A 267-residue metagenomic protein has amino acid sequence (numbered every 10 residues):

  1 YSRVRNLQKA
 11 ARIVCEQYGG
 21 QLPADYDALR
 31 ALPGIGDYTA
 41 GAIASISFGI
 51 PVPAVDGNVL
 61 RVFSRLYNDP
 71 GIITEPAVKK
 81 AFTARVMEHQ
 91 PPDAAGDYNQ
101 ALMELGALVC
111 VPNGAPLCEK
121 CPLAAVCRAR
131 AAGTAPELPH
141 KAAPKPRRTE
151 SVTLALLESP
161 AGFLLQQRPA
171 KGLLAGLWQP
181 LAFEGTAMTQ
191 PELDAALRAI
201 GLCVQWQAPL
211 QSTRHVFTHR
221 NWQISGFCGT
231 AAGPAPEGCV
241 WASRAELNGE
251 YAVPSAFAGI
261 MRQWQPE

Functional and structural regions predicted by a protein language model:
Y1-E119, L123-A132, P136, C203: Catalytic cores of DNA base-excision repair glycosylases
A107-E267: Intrinsically disordered, low-complexity, charged terminal extensions of DNA damage-control enzymes
